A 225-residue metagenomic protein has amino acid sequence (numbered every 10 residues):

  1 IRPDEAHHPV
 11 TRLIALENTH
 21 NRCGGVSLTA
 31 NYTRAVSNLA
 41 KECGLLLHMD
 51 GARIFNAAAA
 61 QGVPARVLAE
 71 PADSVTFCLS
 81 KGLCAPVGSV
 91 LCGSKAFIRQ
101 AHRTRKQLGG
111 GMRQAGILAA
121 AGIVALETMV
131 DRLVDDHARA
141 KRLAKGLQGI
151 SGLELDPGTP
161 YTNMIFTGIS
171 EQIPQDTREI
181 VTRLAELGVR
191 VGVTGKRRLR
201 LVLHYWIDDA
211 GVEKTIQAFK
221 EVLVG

Functional and structural regions predicted by a protein language model:
I1-P157, Y161-L187, G192-I207, T215-L223: Conserved PLP-enzyme active-site core in the AAT-like
